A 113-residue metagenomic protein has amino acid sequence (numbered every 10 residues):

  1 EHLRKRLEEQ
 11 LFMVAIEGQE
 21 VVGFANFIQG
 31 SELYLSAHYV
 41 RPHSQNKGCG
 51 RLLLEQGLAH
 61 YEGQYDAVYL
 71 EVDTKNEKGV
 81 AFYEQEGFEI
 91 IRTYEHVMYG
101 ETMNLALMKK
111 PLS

Functional and structural regions predicted by a protein language model:
E1-H43, L54-Q56, H60, Y94 (+1 more regions): Acetyl-CoA-dependent GNAT
E20, A37, R41-E55, D73-A81 (+1 more regions): Conserved glycine-rich acetyl-CoA-binding loop
Q29, K47-G48, T102: Non-catalytic, surface-exposed connector residues within folded enzymatic/regulatory domains
L52-A67, E89: Conserved acyl-CoA
D66-V80, E84-E86, R92-S113: C-terminal "cap" of GNAT-fold acetyltransferases
